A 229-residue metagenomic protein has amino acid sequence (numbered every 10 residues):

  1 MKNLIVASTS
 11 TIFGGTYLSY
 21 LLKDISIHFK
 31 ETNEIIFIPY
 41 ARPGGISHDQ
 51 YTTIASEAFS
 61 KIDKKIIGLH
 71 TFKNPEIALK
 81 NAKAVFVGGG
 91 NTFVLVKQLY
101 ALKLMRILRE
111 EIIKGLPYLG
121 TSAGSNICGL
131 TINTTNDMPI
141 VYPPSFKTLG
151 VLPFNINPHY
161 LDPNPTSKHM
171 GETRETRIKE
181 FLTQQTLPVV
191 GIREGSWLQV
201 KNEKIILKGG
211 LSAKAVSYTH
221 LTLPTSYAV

Functional and structural regions predicted by a protein language model:
M1-A84: N-terminal beta1-alpha1 cap of cysteine-dependent amidohydrolase-like domains
I5-V6, A84-G88, L119-G120, I156: Structural motif
Y51-T52, Y100-M105, E172: Charged helix-capping and loop-helix junction motifs
K64-L116: Flexible gly/pro-rich beta->alpha loop and the following alpha-helix that scaffold active-site loops
K97-Q98, M105-S167: Class I SAM-dependent methyltransferase SAM-binding "motif I" and its flanking Rossmann-like core
I156-E194: Conserved anion/nucleotide-ligand pocket segment
Q199-K204, S217-Y218: Short acidic-glycine loop/turn motifs at beta-strand connectors
T219-T225: Conserved small/polar residues in nucleotide/adenosyl-binding loops
